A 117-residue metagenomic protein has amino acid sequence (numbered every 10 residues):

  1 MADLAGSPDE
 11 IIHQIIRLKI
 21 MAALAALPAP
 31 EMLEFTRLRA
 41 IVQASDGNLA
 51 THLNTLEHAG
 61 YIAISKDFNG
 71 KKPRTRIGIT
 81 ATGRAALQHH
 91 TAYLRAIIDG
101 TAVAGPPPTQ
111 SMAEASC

Functional and structural regions predicted by a protein language model:
M1-A5, A25-A26, L87-C117: Amphipathic alpha-helical dimerization/coiled-coil segments that flank or bridge DNA-binding/regulatory modules
M1-L18, A59-Y61, A113-C117: N-terminal leader segment of winged-helix/HTH proteins
P8-S45, N69: N-terminal helix-turn-helix DNA-binding core of bacterial DNA-binding proteins
K19, A63, G78: Conserved beta-strand segments that form the floor/walls of ligand-binding pockets within enzyme and binding domains
T36-K66, K71-K72: Canonical helix-turn-helix DNA-binding module
N69-T91: Basic, amphipathic "hinge/linker" alpha-helix immediately C-terminal to the N-terminal HTH DNA-binding motif
